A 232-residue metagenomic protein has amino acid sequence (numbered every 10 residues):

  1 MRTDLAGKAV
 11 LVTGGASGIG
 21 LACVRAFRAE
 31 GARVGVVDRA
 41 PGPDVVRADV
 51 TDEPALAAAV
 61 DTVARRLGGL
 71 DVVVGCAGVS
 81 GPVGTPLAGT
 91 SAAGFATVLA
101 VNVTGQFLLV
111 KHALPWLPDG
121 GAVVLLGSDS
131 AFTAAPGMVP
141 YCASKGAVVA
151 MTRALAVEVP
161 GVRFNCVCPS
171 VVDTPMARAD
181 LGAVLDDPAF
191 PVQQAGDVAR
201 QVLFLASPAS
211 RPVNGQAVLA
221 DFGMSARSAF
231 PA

Functional and structural regions predicted by a protein language model:
C76-V83, F222-G223: Conserved NAD(P)H cofactor-binding loop of Rossmann-fold oxidoreductase domains
V83-L87, S91-A96: Substrate-binding pocket helix/loop in short-chain dehydrogenase/reductase
V110, S144, T152: Active-site helix of classical SDR
P115, A156-E158, R211: Alpha-helical segment proximal to the catalytic Tyr-Lys
S128: Residue(s) in the substrate-gating loop at a strand-loop-helix junction that position the organic substrate next
T133-V139: Active-site loop immediately N-terminal to the catalytic Tyr-X3-Lys motif of short-chain dehydrogenase/reductase
V162, C166-P169, A183-M224: C-terminal helical subdomain
